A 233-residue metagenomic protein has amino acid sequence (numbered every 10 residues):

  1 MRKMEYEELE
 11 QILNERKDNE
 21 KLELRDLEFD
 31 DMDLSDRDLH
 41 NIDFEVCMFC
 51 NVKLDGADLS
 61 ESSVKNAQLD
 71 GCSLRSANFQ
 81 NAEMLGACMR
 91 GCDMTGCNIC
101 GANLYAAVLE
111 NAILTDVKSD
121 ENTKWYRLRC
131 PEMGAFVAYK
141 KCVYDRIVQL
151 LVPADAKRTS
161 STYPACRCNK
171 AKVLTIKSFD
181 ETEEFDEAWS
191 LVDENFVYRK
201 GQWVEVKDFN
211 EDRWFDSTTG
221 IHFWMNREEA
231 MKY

Functional and structural regions predicted by a protein language model:
R2-K3, E7, Q11, E15-D18 (+1 more regions): Short, glycine-biased loop/turn motifs at secondary-structure junctions and in low-complexity Ser/Thr/Pro-rich termini
R2-Y144, R158: Tandem repeat scaffolds
